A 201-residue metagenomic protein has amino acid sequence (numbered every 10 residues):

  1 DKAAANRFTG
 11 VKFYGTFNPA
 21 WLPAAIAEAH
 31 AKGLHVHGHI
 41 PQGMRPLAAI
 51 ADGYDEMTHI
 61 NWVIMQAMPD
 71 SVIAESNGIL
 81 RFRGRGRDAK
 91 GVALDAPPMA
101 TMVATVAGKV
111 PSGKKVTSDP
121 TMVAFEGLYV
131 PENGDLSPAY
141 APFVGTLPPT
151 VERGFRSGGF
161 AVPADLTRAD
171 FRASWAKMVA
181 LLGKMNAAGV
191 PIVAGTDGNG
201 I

Functional and structural regions predicted by a protein language model:
D1-A5, K12, A20-E28: Hydrophobic, small-residue-rich alpha-helical packing segments that form membrane-like cores
A3-G10, F17, V63-I201: Active-site neighborhoods of metal-dependent hydrolases
T16-P19, I40-G43: Short beta->alpha connector loops
L22-G33, A107-S112, N186: Surface-exposed amphipathic alpha-helices with a cationic face
I26, P46-L47, V103, L182: Generic hydrophobic/aromatic pocket-lining and core-packing "Φ" positions
A29, G38, M57, S118 (+1 more regions): Divalent metal-coordination and catalytic microenvironments
P41-Q42, I60-Q66: Short, acidic/turn-prone active-site loops that include or flank metal/cofactor- and phosphate-binding residues
G43-A51: Catalytic cores of alpha/beta
